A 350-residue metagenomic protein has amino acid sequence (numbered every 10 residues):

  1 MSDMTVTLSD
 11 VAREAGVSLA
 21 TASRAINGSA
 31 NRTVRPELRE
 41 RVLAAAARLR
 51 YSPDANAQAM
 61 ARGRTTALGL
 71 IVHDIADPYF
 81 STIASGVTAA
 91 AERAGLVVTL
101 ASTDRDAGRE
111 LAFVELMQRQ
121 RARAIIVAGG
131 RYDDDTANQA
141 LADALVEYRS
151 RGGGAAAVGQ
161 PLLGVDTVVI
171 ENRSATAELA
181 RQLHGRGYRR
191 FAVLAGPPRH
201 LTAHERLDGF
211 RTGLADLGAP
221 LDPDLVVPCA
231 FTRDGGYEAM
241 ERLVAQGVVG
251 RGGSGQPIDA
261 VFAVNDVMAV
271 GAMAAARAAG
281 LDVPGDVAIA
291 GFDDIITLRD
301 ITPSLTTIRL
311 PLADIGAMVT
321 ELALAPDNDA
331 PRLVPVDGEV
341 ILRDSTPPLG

Functional and structural regions predicted by a protein language model:
M1-D3, T7, R62-R181, G185: Alpha-helical recognition/docking segments in bacterial nutrient-uptake and carbohydrate-utilization systems
M1-T65: N-terminal helix-turn-helix DNA-binding module of bacterial transcription factors
S18, T66, R123, R189-R190 (+1 more regions): Short acidic/polar active-site loop segments enriched in Thr and Asp
T21-R24, R62-D74, R190-G196: Short beta-strand segments enriched in small/hydrophobic residues
A55, V72-T82, A101-R109, R131-T136 (+6 more regions): Hinge/beta->alpha junction and helix N-cap segments in small-molecule ligand-binding domains
L111-A122, V127, Y237-G255: Short, well-structured alpha-helical segments in soluble
V244-G350: Flexible loop/turn connectors
